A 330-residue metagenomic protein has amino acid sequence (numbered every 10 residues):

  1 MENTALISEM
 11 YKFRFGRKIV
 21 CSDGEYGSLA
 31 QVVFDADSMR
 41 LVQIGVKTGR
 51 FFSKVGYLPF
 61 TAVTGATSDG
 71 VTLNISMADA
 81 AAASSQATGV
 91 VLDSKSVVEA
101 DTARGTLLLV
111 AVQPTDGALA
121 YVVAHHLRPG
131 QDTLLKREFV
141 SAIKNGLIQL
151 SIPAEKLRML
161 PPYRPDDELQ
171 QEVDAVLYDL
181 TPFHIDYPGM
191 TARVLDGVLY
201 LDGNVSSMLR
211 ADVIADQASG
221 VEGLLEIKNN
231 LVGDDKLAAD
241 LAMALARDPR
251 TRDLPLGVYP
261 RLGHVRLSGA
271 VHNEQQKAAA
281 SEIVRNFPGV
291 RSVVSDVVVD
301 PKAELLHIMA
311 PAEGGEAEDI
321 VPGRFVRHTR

Functional and structural regions predicted by a protein language model:
M1-R330: N-terminal targeting leaders
